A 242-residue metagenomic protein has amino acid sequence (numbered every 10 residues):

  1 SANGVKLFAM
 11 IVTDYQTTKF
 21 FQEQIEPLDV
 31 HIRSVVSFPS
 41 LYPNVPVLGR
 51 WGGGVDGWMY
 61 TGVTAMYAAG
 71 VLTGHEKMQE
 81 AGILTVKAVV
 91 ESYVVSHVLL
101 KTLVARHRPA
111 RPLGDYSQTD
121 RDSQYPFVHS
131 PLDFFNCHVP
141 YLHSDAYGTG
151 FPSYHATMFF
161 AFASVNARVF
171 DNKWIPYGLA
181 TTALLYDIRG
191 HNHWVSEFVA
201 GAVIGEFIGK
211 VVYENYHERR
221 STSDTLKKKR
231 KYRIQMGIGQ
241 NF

Functional and structural regions predicted by a protein language model:
S1-G4, A9, W51-M59, Q79-I83 (+1 more regions): Replace "edges of transmembrane helices
F8, T61-A68: Well-ordered alpha-helical segments within folded domains of soluble proteins
F8-E23: Alpha-helical transmembrane segments of multi-pass membrane proteins
Q24-V45, R220-K229: Primarily recognizes Gram-negative and organellar outer-membrane beta-barrels
V36-T64: Interfacial helix-start motif at the membrane-water boundary
A69-E76: Structural signal for the C-terminal ends of transmembrane alpha-helices and the immediately following loop
